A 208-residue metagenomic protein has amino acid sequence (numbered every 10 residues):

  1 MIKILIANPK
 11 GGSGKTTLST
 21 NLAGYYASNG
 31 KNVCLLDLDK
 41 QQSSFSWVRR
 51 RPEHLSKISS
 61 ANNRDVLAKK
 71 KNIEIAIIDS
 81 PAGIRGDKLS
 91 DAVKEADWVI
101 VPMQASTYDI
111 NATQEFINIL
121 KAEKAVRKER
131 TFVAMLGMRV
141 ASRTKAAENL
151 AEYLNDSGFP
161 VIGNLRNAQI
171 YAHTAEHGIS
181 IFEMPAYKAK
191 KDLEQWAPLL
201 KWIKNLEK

Functional and structural regions predicted by a protein language model:
M1-K208: P-loop NTP-binding core
